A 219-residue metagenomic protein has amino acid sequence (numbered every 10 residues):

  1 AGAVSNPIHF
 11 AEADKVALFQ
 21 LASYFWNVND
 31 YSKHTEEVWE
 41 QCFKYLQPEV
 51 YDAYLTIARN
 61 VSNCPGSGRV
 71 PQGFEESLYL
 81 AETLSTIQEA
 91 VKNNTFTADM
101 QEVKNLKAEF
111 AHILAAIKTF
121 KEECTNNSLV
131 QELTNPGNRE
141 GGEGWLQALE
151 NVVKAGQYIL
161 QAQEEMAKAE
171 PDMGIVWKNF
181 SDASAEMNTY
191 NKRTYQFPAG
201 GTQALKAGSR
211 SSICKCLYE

Functional and structural regions predicted by a protein language model:
A1-E219: Substrate-binding groove of N-acetylhexosamine-processing glycoside hydrolases
